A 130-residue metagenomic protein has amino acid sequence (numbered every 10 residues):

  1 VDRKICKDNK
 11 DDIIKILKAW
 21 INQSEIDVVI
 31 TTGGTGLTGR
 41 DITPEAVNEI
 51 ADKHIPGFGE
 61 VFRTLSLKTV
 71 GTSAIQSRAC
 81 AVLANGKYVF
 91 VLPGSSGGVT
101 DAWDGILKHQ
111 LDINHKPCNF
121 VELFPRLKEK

Functional and structural regions predicted by a protein language model:
V1-K130: Non-catalytic beta/alpha edge segments that cap or flank active sites
